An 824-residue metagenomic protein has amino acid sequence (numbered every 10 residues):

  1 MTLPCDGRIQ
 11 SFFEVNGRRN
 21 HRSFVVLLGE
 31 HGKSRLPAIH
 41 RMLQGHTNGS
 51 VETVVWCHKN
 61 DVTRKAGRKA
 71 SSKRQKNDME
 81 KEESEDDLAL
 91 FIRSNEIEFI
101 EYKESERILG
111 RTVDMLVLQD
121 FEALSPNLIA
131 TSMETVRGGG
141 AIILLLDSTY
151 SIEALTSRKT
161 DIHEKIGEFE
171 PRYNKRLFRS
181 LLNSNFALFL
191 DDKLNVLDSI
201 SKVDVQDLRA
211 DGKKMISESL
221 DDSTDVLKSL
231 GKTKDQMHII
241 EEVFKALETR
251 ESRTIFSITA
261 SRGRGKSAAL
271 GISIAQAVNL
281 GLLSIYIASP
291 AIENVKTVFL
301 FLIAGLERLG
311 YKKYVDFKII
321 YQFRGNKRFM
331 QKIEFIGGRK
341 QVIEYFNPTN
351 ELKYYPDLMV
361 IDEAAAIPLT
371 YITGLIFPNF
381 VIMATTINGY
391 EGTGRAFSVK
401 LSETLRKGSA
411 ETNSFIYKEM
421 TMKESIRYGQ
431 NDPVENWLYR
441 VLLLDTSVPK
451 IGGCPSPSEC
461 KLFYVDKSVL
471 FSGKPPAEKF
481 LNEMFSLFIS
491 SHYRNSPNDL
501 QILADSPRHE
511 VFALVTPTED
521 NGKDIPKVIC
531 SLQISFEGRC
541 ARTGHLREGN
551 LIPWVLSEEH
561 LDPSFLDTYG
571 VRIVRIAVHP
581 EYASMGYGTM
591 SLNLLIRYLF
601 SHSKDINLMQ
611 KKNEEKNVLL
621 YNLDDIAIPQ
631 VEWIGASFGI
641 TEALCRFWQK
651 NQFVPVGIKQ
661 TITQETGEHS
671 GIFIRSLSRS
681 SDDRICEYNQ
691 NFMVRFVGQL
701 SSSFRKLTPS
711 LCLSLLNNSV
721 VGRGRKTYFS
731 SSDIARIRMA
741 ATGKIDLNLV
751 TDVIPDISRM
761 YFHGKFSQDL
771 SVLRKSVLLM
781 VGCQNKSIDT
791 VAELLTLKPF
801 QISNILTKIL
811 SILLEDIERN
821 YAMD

Functional and structural regions predicted by a protein language model:
T2-E14, G212-M215, K228-T254, A269 (+1 more regions): N-terminal pre-P-loop "Q-motif" helix
T2-K69, P126, E251-I272: Glycine-rich P-loop/Walker A and Walker A-like loops and their local beta1-loop-alpha1 context in P-loop NTPases
W56, V117-L118, G139-D147, I287 (+4 more regions): Structural recognition of the conserved hydrophobic beta-strand(s) that form the central parallel beta-sheet of P-loop
K59-D114, P290, T297, F301-K353: Inter-Walker segment of RecA-like/P-loop motor cores
E164-K214, D221-K234, E403-I451: Conserved coupling/interface region of RecA-like P-loop/ASCE motor cores
L270, R575-F600: Conserved acetyl-CoA-binding loop-helix of GNAT-fold acetyltransferases
A277-A291, D625: Conserved SF1/SF2 helicase motif Ia
V315-R339, F346-L352, L358, T370-G374 (+7 more regions): Terminal substrate-recognition subdomain of acyl/acetyltransferases
